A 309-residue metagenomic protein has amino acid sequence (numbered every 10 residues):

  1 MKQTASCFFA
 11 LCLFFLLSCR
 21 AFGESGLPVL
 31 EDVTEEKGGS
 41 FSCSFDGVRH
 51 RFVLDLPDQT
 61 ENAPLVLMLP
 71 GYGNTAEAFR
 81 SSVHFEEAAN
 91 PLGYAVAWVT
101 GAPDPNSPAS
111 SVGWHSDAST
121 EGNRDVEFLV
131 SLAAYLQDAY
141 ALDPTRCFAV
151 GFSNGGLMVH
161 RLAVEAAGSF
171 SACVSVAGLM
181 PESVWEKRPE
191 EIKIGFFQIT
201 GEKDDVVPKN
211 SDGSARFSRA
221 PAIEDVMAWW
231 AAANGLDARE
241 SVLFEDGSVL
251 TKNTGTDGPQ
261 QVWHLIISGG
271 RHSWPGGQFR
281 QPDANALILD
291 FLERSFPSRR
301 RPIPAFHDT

Functional and structural regions predicted by a protein language model:
F9-S18: Bacterial N-terminal signal peptides
C19-L65, E77, P91, A95 (+9 more regions): A domain-start/cap signature at the N-terminus of enzymes
T60-A63, M68-N106, E182-S183, P208 (+1 more regions): Short substrate-entry loop that stabilizes the transition state in hydrolases
T100-R124: Cap/lid segment of the alpha/beta-hydrolase catalytic domain
D117-Y140: Alpha/beta-hydrolase active-site loop
Q198-T200: Short beta-strand/loop motif that positions the catalytic acidic residue of the alpha/beta-hydrolase fold
E202-Q261, Q278-P282: Active-site-adjacent alpha-helix of alpha/beta-hydrolase-fold enzymes
